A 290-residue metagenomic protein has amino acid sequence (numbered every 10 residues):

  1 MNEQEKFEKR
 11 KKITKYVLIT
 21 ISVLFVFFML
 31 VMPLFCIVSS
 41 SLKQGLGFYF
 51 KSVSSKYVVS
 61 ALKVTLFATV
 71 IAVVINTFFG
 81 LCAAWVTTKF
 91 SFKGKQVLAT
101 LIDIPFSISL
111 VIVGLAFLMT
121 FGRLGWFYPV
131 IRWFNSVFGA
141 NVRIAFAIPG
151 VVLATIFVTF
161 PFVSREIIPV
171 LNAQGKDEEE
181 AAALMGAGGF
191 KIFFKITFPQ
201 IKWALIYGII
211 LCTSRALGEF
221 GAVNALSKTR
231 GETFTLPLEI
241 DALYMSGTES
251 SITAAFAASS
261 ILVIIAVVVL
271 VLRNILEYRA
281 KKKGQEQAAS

Functional and structural regions predicted by a protein language model:
E3-R10, F48, I71-I102, L115 (+3 more regions): Transmembrane-helix boundary motif in ABC transporter permease subunits
E8, L46-S54, V59, K95 (+3 more regions): Membrane-interfacial helix termini and adjacent extracytoplasmic/periplasmic loops of multi-pass transporters
R10-T14, K56, V223-L276, S290: Interhelical loop and adjacent transmembrane-helix boundary motif in polytopic membrane transport permeases
V17-I21, M29-M32, C36-I37, G94 (+4 more regions): C-terminal transmembrane helix and the adjacent membrane-cytosol boundary/short C-terminal tail of inner/organellar
T20-S22, V74, I104, I108 (+4 more regions): Transmembrane alpha-helices
F28, K63, F67-F79, A83 (+5 more regions): Hydrophobic alpha-helical transmembrane segments of multipass integral membrane proteins, especially permease/channel
V31-F35, S39, F78-A83, I112-L115 (+8 more regions): Membrane-embedded alpha-helices of multi-pass transport/permease systems
I37-V74, K89-F90, L243-S250: Periplasmic/extracellular loop-to-transmembrane helix junction in inner-membrane transport proteins
